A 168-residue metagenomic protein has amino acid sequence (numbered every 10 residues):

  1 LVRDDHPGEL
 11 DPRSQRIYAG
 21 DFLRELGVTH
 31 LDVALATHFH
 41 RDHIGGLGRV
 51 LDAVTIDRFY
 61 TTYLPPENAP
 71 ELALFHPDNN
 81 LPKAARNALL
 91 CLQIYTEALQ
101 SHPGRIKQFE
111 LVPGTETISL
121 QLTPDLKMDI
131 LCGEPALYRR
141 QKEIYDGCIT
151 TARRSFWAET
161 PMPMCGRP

Functional and structural regions predicted by a protein language model:
L1-A34, G45, R49, Q141-G147 (+1 more regions): Pre-active-site segment of Zn-dependent metallo-hydrolases
E9-I17, R41, R86-L89, M162: Conserved phosphate-coordination/catalytic loops
A34-T37, T62: Conserved residues at the C-terminal ends of beta-strands
T37-H43: Histidine-centered divalent metal-coordination motifs
I44, G48-P168: Flexible, acidic/histidine-containing loops and adjacent segments that form or flank the divalent-metal
